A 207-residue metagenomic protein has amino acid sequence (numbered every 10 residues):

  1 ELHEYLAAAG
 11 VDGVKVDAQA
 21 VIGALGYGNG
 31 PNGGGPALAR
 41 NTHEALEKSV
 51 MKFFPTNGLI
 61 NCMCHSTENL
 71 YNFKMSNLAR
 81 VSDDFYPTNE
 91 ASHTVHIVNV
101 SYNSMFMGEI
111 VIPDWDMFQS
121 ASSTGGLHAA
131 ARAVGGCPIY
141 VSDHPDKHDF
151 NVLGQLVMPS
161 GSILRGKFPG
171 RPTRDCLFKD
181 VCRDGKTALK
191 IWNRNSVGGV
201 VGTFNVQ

Functional and structural regions predicted by a protein language model:
E1-G26, L38, A45-S49: Substrate-binding cleft of carbohydrate-active enzyme catalytic domains
E4, R40-V152, R165-A188, N193 (+1 more regions): Glycan-recognition surfaces
G23-G28, N69-Y71: Extracytoplasmic/secreted cell-surface and envelope-processing proteins
G30-N41: Alpha-helix N-cap and loop-to-helix initiation/capping positions
V157: Extracytoplasmic
S160-L164: Conserved, ordered domain cores of eukaryotic regulatory proteins
N195-G199: Extended extracellular/luminal ectodomain segments enriched in beta-structured repeat modules
V201-Q207: Asparagine-centered strand-capping/turn motif at beta-strand->loop junctions
